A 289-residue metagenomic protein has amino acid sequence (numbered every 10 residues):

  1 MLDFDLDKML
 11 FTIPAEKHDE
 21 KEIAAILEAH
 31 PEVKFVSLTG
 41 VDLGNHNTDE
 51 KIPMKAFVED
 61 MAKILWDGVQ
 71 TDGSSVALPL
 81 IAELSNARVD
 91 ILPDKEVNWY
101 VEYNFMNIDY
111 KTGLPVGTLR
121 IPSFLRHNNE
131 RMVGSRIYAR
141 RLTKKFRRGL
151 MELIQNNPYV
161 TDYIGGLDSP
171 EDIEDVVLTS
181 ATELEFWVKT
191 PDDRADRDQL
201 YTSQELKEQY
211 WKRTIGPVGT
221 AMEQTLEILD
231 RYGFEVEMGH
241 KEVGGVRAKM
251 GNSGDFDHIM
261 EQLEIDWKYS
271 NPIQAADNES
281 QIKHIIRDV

Functional and structural regions predicted by a protein language model:
M1-G245, K249, W267-H284: ATP/Mg2+-dependent ligation/transfer catalytic cores
L200-Y201, N252-H258: Surface-exposed loop and adjacent secondary-structure segments within mature catalytic domains
D257-N271: Short, conserved helix/loop micro-motifs enriched in His/Cys and acidic residues
R287-V289: Histidine/cysteine- and/or acidic
